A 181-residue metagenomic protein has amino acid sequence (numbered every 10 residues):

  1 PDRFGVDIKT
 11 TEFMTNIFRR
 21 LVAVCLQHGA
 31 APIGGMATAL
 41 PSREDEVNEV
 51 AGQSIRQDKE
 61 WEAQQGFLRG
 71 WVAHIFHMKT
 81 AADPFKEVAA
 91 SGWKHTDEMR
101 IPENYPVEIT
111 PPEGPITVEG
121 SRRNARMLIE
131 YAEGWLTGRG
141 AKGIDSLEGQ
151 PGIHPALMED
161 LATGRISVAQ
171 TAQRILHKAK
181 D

Functional and structural regions predicted by a protein language model:
P1-D181: Expand to "…catalyze enediolate/carbanion chemistry for C-C bond making/breaking, isomerization, decarboxylation
